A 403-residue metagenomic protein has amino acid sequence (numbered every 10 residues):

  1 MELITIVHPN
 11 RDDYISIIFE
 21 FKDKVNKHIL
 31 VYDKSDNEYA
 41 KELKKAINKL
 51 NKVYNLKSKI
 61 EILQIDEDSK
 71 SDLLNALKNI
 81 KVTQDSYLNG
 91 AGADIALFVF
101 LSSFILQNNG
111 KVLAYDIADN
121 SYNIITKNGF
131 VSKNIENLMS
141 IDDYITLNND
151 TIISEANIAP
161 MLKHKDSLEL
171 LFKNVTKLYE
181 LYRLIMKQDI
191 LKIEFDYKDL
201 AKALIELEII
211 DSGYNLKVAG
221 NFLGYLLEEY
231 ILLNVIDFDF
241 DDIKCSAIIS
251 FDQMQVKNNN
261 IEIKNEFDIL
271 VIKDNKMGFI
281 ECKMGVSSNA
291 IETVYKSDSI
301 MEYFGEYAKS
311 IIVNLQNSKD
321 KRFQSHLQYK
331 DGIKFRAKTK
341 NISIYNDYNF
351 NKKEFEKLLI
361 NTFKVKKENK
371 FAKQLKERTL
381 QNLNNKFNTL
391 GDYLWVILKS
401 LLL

Functional and structural regions predicted by a protein language model:
M1-K49: N-terminal beta-strand-loop-alpha-helix module at the start of alpha/beta ligand-binding or catalytic domains
T5-N10, Y32-S35, G90-G92, M284 (+2 more regions): Structural motif
I6-P9, K59-L73, K283-V286, D347-F350: Short beta->alpha junction loops
I17-F21, Y39-V53, L101-S103, R322-K340: Short, aromatic/basic amphipathic alpha-helical patches
H28-T83: A charged nuclease-like catalytic/ligand-binding cleft shared by nucleic-acid processing domains
S86-G90, I105-T126: Short, acidic/small-residue loops that bind anionic groups at enzyme active sites
A93, L97-N109, I333: Short Gly/Thr/Asp-enriched flexible loops that form oxyanion-binding sites at enzyme active sites
S140-L403: Intrinsically disordered, low-complexity Ser/Thr/Pro/Gly-rich regulatory segments
